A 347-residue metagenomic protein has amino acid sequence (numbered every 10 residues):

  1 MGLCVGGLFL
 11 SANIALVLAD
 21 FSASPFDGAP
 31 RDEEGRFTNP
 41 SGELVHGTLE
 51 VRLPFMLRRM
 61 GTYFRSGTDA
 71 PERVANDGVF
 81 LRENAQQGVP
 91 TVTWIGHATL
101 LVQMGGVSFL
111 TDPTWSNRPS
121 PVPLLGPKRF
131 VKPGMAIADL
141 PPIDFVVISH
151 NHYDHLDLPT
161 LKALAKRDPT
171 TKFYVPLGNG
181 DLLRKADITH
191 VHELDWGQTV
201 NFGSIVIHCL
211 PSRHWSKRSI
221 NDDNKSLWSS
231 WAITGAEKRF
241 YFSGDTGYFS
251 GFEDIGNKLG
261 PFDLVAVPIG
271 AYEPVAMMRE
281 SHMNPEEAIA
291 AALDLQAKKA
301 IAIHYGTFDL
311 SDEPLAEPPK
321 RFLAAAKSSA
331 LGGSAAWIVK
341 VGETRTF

Functional and structural regions predicted by a protein language model:
M1-K128, P133-D139, I233-G244, D263-I269: Metallo-beta-lactamase
G2, G7-F9, N13-G28, D32 (+8 more regions): Cap/insert and terminal regions of metallo-dependent hydrolase folds
G67-Q87, P176-K238, R321-E343: Metallo-beta-lactamase
W94, Y153, E193-Q198, W228-W231 (+3 more regions): Tryptophan-centric aromatic hotspots in well-structured domains and transmembrane helices
T99-Q103, N201-D263, R279, M283-E287: Catalytic core of the metallo-beta-lactamase
P113-K132, W215-D222, E273-H282, D309: Acidic/histidine-rich helix-loop elements that form or flank divalent-metal/phosphate-binding sites at the catalytic
P123-Y174, H190, G260-A266: Active-site metal-binding motif and surrounding structural segment of the metallo-beta-lactamase
T346: Catalytic cores of alpha/beta
